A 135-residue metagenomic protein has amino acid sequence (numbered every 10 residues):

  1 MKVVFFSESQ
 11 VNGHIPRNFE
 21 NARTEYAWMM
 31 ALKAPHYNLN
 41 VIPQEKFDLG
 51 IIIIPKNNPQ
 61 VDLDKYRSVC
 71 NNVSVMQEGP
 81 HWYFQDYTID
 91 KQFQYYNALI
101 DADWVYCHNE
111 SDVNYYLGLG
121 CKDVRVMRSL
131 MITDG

Functional and structural regions predicted by a protein language model:
M1-C70, Y115: N-terminal pre-catalytic "stem/leader" segment of glycosyltransferase-like enzymes
K46-L49, C70-N71, D101-W104, C121: Short, well-ordered alpha-helix to beta-strand connector turns
L49-I53, S74-M76, Y106: Structural motif
V75-I89: A short, histidine- and acid-enriched strand-loop-helix "catalytic/donor-clamping" loop that lines the nucleotide-sugar
M76-E78, H108, M127: Generic beta-sheet signal
Y87-V105: Membrane-proximal helix-turn-helix segments that form the acceptor-binding/catalytic region of lipid-linked
A102-D123: A short, active-site helix/loop in glycosyltransferases that binds the activated sugar's phosphate group
M127-G135: Short beta-strand->alpha-helix junction loop in the catalytic core of nucleotide-activated group-transfer enzymes
